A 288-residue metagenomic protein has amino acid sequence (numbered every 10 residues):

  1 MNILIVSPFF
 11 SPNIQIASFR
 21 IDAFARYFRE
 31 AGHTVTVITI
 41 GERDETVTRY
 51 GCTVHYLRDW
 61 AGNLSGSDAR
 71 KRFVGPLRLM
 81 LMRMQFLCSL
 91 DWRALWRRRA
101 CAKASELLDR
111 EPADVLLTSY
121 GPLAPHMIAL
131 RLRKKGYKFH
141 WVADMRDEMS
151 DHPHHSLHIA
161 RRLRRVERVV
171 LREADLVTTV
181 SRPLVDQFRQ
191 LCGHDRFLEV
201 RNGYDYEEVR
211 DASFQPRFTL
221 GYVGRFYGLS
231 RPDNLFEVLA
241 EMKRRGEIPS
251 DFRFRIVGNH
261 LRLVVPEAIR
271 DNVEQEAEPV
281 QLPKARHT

Functional and structural regions predicted by a protein language model:
M1-G62, L176, V185, F197 (+2 more regions): N-terminal subdomain of nucleotide-sugar transferases
S11-N13, S105, A124, F139-H158 (+1 more regions): A short, histidine- and acid-enriched strand-loop-helix "catalytic/donor-clamping" loop that lines the nucleotide-sugar
A23-F24, R98, A124-M127, R131 (+2 more regions): Membrane-proximal helix-turn-helix segments that form the acceptor-binding/catalytic region of lipid-linked
V37-R99, K103-L108: A conserved catalytic-core segment of Leloir-type glycosyltransferases
F86-C101, V115-Y137, D144: An aromatic- and histidine-rich active-site surface loop
V169-R172, Q281-T288: Short acidic alpha-helix that forms the nucleotide-activated donor recognition element in Leloir-type transferases
P183, V200-G203, F214: Carbohydrate-associated surface elements
D205-E208, Q215-E274, E278, L282-P283: Conserved catalytic-core segment of nucleotide-activated headgroup transferases in glycan assembly
